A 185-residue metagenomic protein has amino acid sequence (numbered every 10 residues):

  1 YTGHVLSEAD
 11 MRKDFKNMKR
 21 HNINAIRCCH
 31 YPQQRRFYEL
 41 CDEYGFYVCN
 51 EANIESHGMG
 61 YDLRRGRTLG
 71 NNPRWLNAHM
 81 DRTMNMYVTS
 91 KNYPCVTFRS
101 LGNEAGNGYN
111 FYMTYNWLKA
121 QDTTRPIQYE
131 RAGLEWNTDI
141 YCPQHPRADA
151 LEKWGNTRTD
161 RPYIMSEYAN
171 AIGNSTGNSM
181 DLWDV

Functional and structural regions predicted by a protein language model:
Y1-M18, E39: N-terminal carbohydrate-binding accessory modules
F15-M18, A25-V185: Substrate-binding/catalytic cleft of secreted carbohydrate-active enzymes, primarily glycoside hydrolases
